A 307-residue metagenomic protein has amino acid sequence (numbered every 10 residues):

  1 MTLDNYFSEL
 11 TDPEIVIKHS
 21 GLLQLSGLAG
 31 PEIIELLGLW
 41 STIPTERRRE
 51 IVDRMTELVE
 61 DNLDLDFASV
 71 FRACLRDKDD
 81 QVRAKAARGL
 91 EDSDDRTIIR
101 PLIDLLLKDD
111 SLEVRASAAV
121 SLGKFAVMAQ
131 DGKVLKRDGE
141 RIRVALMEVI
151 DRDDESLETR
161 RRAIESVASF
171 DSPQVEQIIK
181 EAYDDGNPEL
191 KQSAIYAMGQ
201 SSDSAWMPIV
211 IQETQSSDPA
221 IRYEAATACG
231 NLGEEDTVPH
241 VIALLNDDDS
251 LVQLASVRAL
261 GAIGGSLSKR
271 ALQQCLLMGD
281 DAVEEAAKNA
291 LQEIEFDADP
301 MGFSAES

Functional and structural regions predicted by a protein language model:
M1-F7, L28-W40, D61-R76, D95-K108 (+6 more regions): Amphipathic alpha-helical scaffolding segments comprising HEAT/armadillo-like alpha-solenoid repeats
N5-Y6, E14-L22, I33: Eukaryotic low-complexity, mixed-charge intrinsically disordered interaction/regulatory segments enriched in acidic
F7-I15, S41, T45-D53, S117-M128: HEAT-repeat alpha-solenoid elements in large eukaryotic scaffold proteins
I15-V16, T45-R49, D80-Q81, R96 (+10 more regions): Alpha-helix N-cap/helix-start positions at coil->helix boundaries
V16-H19, R49, D53, S69 (+11 more regions): Alpha-solenoid HEAT/ARM repeat scaffold
D53, R88, D104, V120 (+6 more regions): Residue-level signature of alpha-solenoid helical repeat scaffolds
T56, E91, G123-V127, A168 (+4 more regions): Structural signature of alpha-helical solenoid repeat scaffolds
G230, S250-A305: Long, ordered, amphipathic alpha-helical scaffolds
